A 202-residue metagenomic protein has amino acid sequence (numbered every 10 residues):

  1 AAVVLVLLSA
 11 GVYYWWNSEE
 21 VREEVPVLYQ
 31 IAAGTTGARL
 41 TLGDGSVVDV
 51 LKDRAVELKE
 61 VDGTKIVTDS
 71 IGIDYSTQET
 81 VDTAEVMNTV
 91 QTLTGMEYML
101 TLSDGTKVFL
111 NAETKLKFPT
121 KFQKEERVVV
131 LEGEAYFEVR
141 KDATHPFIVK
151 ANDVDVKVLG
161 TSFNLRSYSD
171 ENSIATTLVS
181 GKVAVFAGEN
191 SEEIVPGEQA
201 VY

Functional and structural regions predicted by a protein language model:
A1-V3: Long alpha-helical scaffolds
L5-I174, A184-Y202: Short acidic/polar, Gly/Pro-enriched loop/turn segments located at secondary-structure boundaries
T177-L178: Propeptide (latency) domains of metzincin metalloproteases
